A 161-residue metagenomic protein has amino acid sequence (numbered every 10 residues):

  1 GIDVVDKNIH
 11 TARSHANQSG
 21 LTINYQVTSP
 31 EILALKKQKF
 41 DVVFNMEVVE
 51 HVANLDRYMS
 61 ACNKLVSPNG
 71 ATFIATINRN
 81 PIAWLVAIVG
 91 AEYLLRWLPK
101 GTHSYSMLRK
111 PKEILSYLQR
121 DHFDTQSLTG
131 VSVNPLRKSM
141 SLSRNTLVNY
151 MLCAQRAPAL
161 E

Functional and structural regions predicted by a protein language model:
G1-I32: Class I SAM-dependent methyltransferase SAM/SAH-binding core
E31-V43: A short acidic, Gly/Pro-enriched loop at the edge of an enzyme's catalytic core that lines a small-molecule cofactor
V42-N54: A short SAM/SAH-binding and catalytic strip from SAM-dependent methyltransferases
D56-A71: A short glycine-rich, Lys/Arg-flanked "PGG" loop and its adjoining helix->strand segment in the class I
A71-L95: Conserved class I S-adenosyl-L-methionine
T76, Y93-E113: Acceptor-substrate binding/catalytic loop of class I
Y105-L128: Short alpha-helix
K138-E161: Core SAM-dependent methyltransferase catalytic element
